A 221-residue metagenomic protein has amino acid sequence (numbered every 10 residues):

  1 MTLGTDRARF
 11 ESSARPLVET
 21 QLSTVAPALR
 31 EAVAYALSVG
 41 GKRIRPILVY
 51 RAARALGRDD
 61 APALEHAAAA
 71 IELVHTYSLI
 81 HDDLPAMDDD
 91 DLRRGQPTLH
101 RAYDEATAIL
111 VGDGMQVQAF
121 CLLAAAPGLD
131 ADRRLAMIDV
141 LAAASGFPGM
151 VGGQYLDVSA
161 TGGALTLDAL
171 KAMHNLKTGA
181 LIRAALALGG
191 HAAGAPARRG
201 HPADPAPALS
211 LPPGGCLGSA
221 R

Functional and structural regions predicted by a protein language model:
M1-Q21: N-terminal amphipathic/basic leader segments beginning at the initiator methionine
E19, S23-R221: Mg2+-dependent prenyl diphosphate-binding active-site environment of isoprenoid biosynthetic enzymes
